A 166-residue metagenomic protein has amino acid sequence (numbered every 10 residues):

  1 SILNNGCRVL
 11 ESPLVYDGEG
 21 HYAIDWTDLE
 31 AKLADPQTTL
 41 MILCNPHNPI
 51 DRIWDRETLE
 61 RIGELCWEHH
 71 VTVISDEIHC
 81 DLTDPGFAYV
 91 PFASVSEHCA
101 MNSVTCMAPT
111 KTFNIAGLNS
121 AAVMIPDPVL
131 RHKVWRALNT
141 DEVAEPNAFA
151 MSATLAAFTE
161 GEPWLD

Functional and structural regions predicted by a protein language model:
S1-V9: Substrate-binding/gating loop at the entrance of the active-site cleft, primarily in PLP-dependent aminotransferase-like
N5, E68-H69, C99: Helix C-cap/helix->beta junction micro-motif
L10-P13, F92, C106: Hydrophobic residues at beta-strand termini and immediately following loops that shape nucleotide-binding pockets
L14-F87: Active-site phosphate-binding strand-loop segment of PLP-dependent enzymes
N102-D166: PLP-dependent aminotransferase class I/II
